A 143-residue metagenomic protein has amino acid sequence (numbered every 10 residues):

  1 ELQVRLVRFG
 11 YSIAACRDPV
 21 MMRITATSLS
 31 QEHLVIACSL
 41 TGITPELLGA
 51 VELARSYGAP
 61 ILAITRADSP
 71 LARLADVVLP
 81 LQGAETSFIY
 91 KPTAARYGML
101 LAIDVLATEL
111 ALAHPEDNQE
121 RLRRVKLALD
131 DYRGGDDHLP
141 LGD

Functional and structural regions predicted by a protein language model:
E1-L101, A107-L112: Glycine-rich phosphate-binding loops that contact phosphosugars or nucleotide phosphates
L112-D143: Internal, active-site/partner-interface "lid" segment
